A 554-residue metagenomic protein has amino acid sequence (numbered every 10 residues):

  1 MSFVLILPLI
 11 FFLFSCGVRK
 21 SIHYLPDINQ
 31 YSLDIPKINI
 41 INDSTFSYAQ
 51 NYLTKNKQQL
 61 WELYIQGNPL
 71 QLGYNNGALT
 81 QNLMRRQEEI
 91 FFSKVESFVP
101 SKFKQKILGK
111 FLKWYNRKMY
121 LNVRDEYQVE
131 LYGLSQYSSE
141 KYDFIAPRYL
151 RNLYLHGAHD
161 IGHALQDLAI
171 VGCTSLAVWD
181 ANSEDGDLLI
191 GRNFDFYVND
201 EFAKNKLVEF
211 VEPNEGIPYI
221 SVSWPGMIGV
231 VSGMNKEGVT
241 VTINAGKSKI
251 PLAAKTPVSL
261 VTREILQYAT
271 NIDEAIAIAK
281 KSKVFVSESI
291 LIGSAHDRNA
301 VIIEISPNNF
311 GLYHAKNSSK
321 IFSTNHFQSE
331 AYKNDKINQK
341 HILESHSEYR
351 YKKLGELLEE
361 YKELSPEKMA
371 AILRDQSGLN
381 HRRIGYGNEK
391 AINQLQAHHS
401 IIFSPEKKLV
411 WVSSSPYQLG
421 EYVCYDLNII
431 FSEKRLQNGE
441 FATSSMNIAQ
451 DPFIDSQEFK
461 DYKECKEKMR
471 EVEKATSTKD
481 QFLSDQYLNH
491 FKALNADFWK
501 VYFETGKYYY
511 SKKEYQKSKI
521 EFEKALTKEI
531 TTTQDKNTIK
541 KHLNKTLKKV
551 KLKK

Functional and structural regions predicted by a protein language model:
M1-I22: Bacterial Sec-dependent N-terminal signal peptides
P8, N182, N214, G233 (+3 more regions): A generic structural signal for short, solvent-exposed coil/turn residues that cap or connect secondary-structure
C16-A164, L266-S289, A295-A300, I321-K554: C-terminus-biased signal that marks the final domain/tail of proteins
G17, A181, N193-D195, G246 (+2 more regions): An acidic- and aromatic-residue-enriched active-site/binding cleft used to recognize and process polar
R151-V261, A277, H398, I402 (+1 more regions): Internal mixed beta-strand/loop scaffold within catalytic domains of large alpha/beta enzymes
F196-V198, S248-K249, N308-F310, P416-G420: Short, surface-exposed beta-strand-loop junctions and turns on beta-sheet-rich folds
V222-W224, N235-E237, V286-S289, N308-A315 (+2 more regions): A general structural signal for short secondary-structure boundary/capping elements
V301-F322: Extended amphipathic alpha-helical segments with heptad-repeat/coiled-coil character used for oligomerization, fusion
